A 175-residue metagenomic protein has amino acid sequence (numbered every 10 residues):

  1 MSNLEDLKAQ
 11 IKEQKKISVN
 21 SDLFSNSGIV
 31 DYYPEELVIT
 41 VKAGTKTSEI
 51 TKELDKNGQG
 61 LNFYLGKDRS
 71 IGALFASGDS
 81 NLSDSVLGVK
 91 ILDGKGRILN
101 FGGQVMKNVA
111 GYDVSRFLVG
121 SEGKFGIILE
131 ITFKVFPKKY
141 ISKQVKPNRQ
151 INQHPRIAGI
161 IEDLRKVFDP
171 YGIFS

Functional and structural regions predicted by a protein language model:
M1-S175: Noncatalytic alpha-helical scaffold of FAD-dependent oxidoreductases
